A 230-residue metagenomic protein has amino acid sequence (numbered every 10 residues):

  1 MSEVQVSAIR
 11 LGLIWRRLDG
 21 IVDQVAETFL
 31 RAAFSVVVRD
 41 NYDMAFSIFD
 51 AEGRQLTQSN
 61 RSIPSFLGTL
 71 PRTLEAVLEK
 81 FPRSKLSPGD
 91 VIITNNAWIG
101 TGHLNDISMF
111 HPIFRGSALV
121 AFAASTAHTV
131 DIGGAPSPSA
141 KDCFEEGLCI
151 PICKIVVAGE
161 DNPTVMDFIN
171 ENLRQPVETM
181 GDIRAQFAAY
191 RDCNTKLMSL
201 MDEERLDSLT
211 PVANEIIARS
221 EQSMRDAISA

Functional and structural regions predicted by a protein language model:
V4-R115, F122: Long, structured ligand/cofactor-binding scaffold of large enzymes
Q5-A8, F29, Q58-N60, P176-E178 (+1 more regions): Glycine- and acidic
I9, R61-G68, G100-N105, S137-K141 (+3 more regions): Alpha-helix capping and helix-loop boundary segments enriched in small/acidic/polar residues
A33-F34, V38-N41, P88-D90, G181-A185 (+2 more regions): Short coil/turn segments at secondary-structure boundaries
Y42-A51, F187-T195, S220-Q222: Core structural elements
G116-L200: Mobile "lid/hinge" segments at catalytic clefts and subdomain interfaces of large enzymes
C193-A230: Accessory "access/gating" subregions that flank catalytic or transport cores
